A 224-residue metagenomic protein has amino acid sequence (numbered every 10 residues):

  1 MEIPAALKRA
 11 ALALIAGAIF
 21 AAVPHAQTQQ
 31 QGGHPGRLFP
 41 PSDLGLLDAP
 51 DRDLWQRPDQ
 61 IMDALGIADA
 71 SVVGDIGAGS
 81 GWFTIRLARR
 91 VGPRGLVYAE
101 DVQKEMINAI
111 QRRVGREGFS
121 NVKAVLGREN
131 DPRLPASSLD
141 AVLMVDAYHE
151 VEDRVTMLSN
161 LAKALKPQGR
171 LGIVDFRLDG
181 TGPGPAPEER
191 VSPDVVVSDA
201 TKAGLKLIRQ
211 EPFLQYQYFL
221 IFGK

Functional and structural regions predicted by a protein language model:
A10-A22: Bacterial N-terminal signal peptides
Q27-G74, W82, R112: Class I SAM-dependent transferase core
V73, V142-L143: Hydrophobic beta-strand segment of the Class I
G74-P132: Class I SAM-dependent methyltransferase SAM/SAH-binding core
A88-G92, V155-R170: A short glycine-rich, Lys/Arg-flanked "PGG" loop and its adjoining helix->strand segment in the class I
I107, R170-V197: Conserved class I S-adenosyl-L-methionine
N130-V142: A short acidic, Gly/Pro-enriched loop at the edge of an enzyme's catalytic core that lines a small-molecule cofactor
R209-K224: Core SAM-dependent methyltransferase catalytic element
